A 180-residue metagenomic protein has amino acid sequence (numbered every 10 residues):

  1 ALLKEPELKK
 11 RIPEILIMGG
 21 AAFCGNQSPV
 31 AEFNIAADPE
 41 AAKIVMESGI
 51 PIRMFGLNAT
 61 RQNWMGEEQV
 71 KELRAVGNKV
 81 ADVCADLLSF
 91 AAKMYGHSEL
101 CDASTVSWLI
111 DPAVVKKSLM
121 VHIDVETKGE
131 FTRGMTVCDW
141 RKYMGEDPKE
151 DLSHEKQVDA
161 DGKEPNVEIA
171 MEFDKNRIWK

Functional and structural regions predicted by a protein language model:
A1-Q62, E68: Active-site histidine-anchored catalytic micro-motif
A36, F55-K180: Conformational coupling and interaction surfaces
